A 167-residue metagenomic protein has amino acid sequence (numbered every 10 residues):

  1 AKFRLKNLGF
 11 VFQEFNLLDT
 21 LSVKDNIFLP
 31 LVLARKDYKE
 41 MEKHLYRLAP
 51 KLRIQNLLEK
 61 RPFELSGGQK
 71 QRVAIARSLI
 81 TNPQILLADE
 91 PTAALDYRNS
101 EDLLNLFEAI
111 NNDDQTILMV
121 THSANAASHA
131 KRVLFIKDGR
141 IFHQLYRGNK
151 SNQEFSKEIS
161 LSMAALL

Functional and structural regions predicted by a protein language model:
L21-L29: Short coil-to-helix segment of the ABC ATPase nucleotide-binding domain corresponding to the Q-loop/switch region
K39-N56: Conserved ABC ATPase "signature" region
R61-L65, Q69: Conserved ABC ATPase signature
I75: Hydrophobic anchor residue at the start of the ABC signature
I80-Q84: A short, proline-enriched helix->beta-strand linker immediately N-terminal to the Walker B motif in ABC-type P-loop
L86-D89: Catalytic Walker B motif of ABC-type/P-loop ATPase nucleotide-binding domains
Y97-N99: Helix N-cap at the start of a conserved alpha-helix in ABC-type nucleotide-binding domains
